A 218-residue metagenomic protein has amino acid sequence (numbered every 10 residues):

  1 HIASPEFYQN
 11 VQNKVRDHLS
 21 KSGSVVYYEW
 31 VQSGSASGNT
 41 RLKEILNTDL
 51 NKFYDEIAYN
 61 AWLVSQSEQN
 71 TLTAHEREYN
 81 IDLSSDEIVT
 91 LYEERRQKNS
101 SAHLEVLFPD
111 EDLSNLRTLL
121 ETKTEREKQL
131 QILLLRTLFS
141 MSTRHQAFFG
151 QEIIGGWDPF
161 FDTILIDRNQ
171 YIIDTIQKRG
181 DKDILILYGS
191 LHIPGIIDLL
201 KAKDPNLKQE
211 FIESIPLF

Functional and structural regions predicted by a protein language model:
H1-G156, F160-T163, T175, Q209-L217: Structured, acidic catalytic/metal-binding patches in enzyme active sites
D162-F218: A cross-kingdom marker for long, charged
